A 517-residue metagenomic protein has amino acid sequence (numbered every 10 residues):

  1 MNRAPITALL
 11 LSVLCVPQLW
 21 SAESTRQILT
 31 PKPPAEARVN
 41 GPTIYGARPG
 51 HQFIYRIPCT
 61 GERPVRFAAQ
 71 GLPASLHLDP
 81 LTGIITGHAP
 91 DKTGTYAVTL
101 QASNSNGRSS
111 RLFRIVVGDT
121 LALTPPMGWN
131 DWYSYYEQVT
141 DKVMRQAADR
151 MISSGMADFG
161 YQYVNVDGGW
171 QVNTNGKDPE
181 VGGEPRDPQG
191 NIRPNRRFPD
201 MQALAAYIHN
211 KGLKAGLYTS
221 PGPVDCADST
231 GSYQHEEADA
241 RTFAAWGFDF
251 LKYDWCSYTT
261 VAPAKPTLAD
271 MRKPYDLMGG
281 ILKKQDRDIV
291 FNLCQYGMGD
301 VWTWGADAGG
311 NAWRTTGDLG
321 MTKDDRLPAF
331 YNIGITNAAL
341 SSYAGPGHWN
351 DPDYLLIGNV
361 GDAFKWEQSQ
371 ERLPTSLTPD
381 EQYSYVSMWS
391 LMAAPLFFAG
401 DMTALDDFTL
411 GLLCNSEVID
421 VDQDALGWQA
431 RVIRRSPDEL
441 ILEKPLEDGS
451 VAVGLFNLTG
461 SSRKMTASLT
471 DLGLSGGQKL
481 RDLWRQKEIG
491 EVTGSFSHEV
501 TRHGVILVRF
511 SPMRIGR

Functional and structural regions predicted by a protein language model:
R26, G107-D119: C-terminal edge beta-strand
A37-E62: Solvent-exposed, low-complexity, repeat-rich "mucin-like" stalks and linkers
I57, T93-N106: A short beta-strand micro-motif common to beta-rich folds, especially ectodomain repeats
S75-D91: Strand-loop-strand motifs at the edges of beta-sheets in extracellular beta-sandwich domains
Y133, A147, M151-K265: Aromatic-lined carbohydrate-binding/catalytic grooves of carbohydrate-active enzymes
A238, D288-D401: Glycan-recognition surfaces
Y383, W389-M392, F397-A399, R434-L474 (+1 more regions): Carbohydrate-binding surface patches
E491-R517: C-terminal beta-strand-rich structural cap/linker in extracellular carbohydrate-active enzymes
